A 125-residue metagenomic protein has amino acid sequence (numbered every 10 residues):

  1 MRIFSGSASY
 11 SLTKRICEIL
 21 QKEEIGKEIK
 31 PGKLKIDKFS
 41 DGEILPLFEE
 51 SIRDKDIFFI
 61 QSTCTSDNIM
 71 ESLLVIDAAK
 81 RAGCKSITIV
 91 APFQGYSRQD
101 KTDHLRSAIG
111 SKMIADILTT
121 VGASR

Functional and structural regions predicted by a protein language model:
M1-R125: PRPP-associated nucleotide enzymes
